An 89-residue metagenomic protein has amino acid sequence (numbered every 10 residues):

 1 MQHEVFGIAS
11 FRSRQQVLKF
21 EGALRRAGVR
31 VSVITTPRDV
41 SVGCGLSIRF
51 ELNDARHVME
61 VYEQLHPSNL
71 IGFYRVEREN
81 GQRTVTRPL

Functional and structural regions predicted by a protein language model:
M1-E4, P88-L89: Short, low-complexity, intrinsically disordered N-terminal peptides in bacterial proteins
Q2, G43-S47, R83: Short secondary-structure transition/capping segments
E4, V40-V42, N69, R78: Generic detector of intrinsically disordered, low-complexity, polar/charged segments
I8, R12-Q64: Amphipathic, hydrophobic secondary-structure cores in small proteins
R56-L89: C-terminal structural segments of small proteins and small subunits
